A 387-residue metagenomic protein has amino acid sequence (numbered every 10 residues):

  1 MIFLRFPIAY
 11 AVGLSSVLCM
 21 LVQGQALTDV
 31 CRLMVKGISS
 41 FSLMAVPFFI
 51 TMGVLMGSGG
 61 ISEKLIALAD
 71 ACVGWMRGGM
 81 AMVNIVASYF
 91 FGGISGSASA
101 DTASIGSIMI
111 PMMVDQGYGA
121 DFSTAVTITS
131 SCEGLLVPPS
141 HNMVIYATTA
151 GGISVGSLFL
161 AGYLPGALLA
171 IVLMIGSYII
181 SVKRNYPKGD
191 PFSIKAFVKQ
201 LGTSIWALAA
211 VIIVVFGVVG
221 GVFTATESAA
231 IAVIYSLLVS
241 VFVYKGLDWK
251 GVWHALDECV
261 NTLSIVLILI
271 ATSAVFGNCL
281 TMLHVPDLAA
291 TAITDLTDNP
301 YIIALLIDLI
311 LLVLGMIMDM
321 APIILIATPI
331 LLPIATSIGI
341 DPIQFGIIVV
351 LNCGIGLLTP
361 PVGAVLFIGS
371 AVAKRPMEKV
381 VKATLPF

Functional and structural regions predicted by a protein language model:
M1-F387: Alpha-helical transmembrane segments of multi-pass membrane transport proteins
